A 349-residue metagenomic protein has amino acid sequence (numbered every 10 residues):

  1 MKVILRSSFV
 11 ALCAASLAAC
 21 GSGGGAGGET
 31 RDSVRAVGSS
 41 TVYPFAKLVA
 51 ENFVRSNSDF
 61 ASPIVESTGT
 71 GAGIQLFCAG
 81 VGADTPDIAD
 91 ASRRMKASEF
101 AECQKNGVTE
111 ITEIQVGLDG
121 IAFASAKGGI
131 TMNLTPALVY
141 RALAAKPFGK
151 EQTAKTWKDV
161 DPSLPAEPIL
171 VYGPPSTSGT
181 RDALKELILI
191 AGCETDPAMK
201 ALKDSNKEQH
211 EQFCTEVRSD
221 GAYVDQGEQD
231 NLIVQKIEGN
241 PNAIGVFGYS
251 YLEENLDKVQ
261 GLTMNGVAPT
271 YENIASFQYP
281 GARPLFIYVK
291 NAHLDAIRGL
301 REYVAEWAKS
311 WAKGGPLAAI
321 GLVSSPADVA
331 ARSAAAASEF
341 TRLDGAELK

Functional and structural regions predicted by a protein language model:
M1-F9: Bacterial N-terminal signal peptides that target proteins for export
S16-A19: C-terminal motif of bacterial Sec signal peptides marking the signal peptidase cleavage site
G21-K349: Flexible loop/hinge segments at secondary-structure junctions
